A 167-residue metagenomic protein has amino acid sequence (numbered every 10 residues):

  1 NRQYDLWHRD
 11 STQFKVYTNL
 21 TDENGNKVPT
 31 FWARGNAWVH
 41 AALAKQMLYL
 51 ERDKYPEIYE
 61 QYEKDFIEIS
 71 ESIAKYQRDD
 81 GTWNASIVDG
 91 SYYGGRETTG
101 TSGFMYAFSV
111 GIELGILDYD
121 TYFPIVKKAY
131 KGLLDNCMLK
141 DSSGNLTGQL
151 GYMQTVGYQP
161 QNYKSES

Functional and structural regions predicted by a protein language model:
N1-T21, Y62-G81, I125-S143: Long, well-ordered core segments of solenoidal/helical folds
D10-P29, W83-Y92, Y163-S167: Acidic/His metal-coordination segments adjacent to aromatic residues that form catalytic metal sites in metalloenzymes
N24-V39, I58-D65, R96: Short, contiguous, pocket-lining structural segments that sit at or immediately flank catalytic/ligand-binding sites
N36, H40-L43, E63-S70, D80 (+2 more regions): A general structural signal for well-ordered alpha-helical packing
W38-I58, S102-L117: Well-ordered alpha-helical scaffold segments within catalytic/enzyme domains
L50-D53, I58-R78, G90-G103: Long, repeat-rich segments with strong aromatic
G95-R96, S102-S167: CBM-like carbohydrate-recognition segments
